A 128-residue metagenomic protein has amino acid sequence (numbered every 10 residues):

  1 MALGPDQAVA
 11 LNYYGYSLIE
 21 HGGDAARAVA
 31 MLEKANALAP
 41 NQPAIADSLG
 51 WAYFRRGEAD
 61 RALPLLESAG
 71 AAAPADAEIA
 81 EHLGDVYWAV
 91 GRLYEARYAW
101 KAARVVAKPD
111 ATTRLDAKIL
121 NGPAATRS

Functional and structural regions predicted by a protein language model:
A2-L3, A37-L38, A71-A72, V105-V106: Structural marker of alpha-solenoid helical repeat scaffolds
Q7, Q42, D76, P109-D110: Residue-level recognition of tetratricopeptide repeat
Q7-S17: Amphipathic alpha-helical repeat scaffolds of TPR domains
Y13-Y14, S48, H82, D116-K118: Canonical tetratricopeptide repeat
Y16-S17, W51, D85: Residue-level recognition of tetratricopeptide repeat
E20-H21, R55, A89, N121-A125: Register position in tetratricopeptide repeats
H21-K34, R56-S68, G91-A102: Structural signature of tandem alpha-helical TPR/SEL1-like repeats, specifically the intra-repeat loop/turn
